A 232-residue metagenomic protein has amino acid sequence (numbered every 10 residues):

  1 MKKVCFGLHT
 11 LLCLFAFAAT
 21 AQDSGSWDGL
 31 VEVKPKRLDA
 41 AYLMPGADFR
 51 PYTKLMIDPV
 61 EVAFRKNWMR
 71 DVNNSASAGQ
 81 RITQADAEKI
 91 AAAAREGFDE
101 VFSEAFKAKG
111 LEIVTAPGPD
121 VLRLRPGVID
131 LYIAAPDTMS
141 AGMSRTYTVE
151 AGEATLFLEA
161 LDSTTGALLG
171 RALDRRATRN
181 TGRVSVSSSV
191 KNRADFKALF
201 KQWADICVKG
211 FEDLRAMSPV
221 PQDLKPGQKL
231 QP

Functional and structural regions predicted by a protein language model:
M1-T10: Bacterial N-terminal signal peptides that target proteins for export
A16-A18: N-terminal signal peptide c-region/cleavage motif recognized by signal peptidases
Q22-L43, T164-L169, T178-P232: C-terminal/domain-edge helix-coil "capping" segments
Q22-P59, A63-K66, E104: N-terminal secretory signal peptides
P45, A108-V121, L214-D223: Surface-exposed patches in mature extracellular/periplasmic domains of secreted proteins
Y52-R123: N-terminal segment of the mature soluble domain
R95, D99, S103, V128 (+2 more regions): Extracytoplasmic/secreted envelope proteins and their assembly/folding machinery, especially bacterial periplasmic
E104, A108-A167, R179-S187: Surface-exposed short loop/turn segments
